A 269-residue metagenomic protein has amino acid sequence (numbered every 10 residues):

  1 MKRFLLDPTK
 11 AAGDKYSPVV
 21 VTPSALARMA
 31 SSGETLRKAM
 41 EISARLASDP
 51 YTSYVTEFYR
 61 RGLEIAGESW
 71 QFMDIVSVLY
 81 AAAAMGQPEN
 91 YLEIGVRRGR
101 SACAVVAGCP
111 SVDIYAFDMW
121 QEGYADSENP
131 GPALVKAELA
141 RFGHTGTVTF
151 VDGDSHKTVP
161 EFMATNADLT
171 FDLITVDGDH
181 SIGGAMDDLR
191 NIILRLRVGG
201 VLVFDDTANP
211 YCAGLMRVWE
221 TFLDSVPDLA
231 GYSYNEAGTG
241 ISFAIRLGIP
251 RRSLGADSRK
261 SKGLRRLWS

Functional and structural regions predicted by a protein language model:
M1, L5-L6, L264-W268: Short, aromatic- and cysteine-enriched interfacial helices/patches that mediate contacts at lipid membranes
K2-S43: N-terminal auxiliary segments of SAM/dcSAM-dependent transferases
P8, S43, P50-Y51, D154 (+2 more regions): Alpha-helical protein-protein interaction elements
K15, P50-S53, F58, N90 (+2 more regions): Intrinsically disordered, low-complexity N-terminal regions enriched in serine/proline/glycine with scattered basic
R37-G86: Class I SAM-dependent methyltransferase Rossmann-like catalytic core, especially the SAM/SAH-binding loop
G62-W70, Y80-S269: S-adenosylmethionine/decaboxylated-SAM
